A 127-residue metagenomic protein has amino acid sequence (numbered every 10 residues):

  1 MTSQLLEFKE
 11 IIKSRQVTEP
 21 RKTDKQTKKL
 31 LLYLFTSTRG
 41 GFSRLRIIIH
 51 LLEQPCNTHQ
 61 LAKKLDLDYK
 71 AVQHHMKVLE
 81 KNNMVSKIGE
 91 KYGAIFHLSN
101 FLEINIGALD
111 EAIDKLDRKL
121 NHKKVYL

Functional and structural regions predicted by a protein language model:
Q4-L31, N100-L127: Amphipathic alpha-helical dimerization/coiled-coil segments that flank or bridge DNA-binding/regulatory modules
G40-F42, E53-N57: Short capping segments at the starts of secondary-structure elements
G41, G89-F101: Short, Lys/Arg-rich nucleic-acid/phosphate-binding segment
L45-I49: Pre-recognition alpha-helix immediately N-terminal to the DNA-recognition helix within helix-turn-helix or winged-helix
Q60-K64: A short acidic, leucine-rich amphipathic alpha-helix
K70: Key DNA-contact positions within bacterial/archaeal DNA-binding proteins
V78: Alpha-helical DNA-recognition elements
N83: Glycine-centered, phosphate/nucleic-acid-interacting loop/turn motifs that mediate DNA/RNA or nucleotide
